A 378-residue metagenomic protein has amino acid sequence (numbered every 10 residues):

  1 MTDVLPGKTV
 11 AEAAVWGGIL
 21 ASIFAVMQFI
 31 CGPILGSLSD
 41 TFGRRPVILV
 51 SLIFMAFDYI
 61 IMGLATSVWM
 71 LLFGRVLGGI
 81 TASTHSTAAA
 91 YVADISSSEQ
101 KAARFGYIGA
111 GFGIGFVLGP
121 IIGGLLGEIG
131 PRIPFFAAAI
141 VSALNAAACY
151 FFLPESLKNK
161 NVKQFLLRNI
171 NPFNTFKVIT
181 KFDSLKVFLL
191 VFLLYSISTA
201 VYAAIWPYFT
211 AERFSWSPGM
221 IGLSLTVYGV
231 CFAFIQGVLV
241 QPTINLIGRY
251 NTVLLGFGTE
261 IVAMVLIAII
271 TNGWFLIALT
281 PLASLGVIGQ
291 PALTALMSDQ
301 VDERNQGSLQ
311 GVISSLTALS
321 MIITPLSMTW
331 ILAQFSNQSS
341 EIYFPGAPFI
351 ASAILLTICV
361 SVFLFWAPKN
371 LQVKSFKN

Functional and structural regions predicted by a protein language model:
M1-A14, A204-I221: Short amphipathic helix-loop junctions that connect adjacent transmembrane helices in Major Facilitator Superfamily/SLC
C31-G43, I235-R249: Helix-to-loop junctions at the C-terminal end of transmembrane segments in multipass secondary transporters
G43, L64-W69, T81, S215 (+1 more regions): Helix-breaking motifs and short loop linkers at transmembrane-helix boundaries and internal kinks in secondary membrane
P46-I61, N251-L266: Structural signature of the two symmetry-related core transmembrane helices
G74-G113: Cytoplasmic helix-loop-helix junction between adjacent transmembrane helices in 12-TM secondary transporters
G127-I140, W330-L356: A membrane-interface helix-boundary motif in multi-pass transporters
L144-F152, I350-N378: Multi-pass alpha-helical transporter architecture, strongest for 12-TM Major Facilitator/SLC carriers used
P154-V191, R213, K374, N378: Juxtamembrane intracellular "pre-TM" segments in multi-pass secondary transporters
